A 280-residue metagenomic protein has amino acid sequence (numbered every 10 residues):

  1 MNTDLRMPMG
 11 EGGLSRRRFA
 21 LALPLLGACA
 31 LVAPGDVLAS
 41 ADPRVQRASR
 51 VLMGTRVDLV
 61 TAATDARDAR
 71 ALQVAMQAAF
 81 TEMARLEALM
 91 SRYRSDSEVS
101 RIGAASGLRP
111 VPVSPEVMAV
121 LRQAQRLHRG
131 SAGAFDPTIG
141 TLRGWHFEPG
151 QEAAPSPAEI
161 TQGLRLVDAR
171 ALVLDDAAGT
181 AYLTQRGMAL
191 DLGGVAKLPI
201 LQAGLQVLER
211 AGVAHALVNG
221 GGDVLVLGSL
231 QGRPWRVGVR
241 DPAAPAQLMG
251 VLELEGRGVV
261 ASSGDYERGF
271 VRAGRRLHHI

Functional and structural regions predicted by a protein language model:
N2-I280: Mature catalytic core of soluble alpha/beta enzymes
